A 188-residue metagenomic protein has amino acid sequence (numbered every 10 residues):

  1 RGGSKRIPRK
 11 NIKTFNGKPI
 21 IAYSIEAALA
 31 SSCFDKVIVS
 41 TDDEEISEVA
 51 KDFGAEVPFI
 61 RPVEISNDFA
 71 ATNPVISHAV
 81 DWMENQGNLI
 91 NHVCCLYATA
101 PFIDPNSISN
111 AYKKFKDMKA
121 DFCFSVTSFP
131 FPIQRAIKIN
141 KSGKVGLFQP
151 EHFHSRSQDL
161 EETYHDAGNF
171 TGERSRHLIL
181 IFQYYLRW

Functional and structural regions predicted by a protein language model:
R1-P8: N-terminal nucleotide-binding beta1-loop-alpha1 segment
K13-T14, I38-V39, C95: Conserved SAM-binding loop
I20-K36, E48: A short, N-terminal amphipathic alpha-helix
A22, V37-T41, S125: Short internal beta-strands
C33, F53-A55, K141: Short, structured coil segments at secondary-structure junctions
F34, N88-I90, K119-A120: Short, high-confidence coil segments that cap the C-terminus of an alpha-helix and link into the following beta-strand
E45-C94, F102-N106, N110: Short phosphate-binding loop-to-helix
P74, H78, P101-R187: Conserved core of the sugar-phosphate nucleotidyltransferase
